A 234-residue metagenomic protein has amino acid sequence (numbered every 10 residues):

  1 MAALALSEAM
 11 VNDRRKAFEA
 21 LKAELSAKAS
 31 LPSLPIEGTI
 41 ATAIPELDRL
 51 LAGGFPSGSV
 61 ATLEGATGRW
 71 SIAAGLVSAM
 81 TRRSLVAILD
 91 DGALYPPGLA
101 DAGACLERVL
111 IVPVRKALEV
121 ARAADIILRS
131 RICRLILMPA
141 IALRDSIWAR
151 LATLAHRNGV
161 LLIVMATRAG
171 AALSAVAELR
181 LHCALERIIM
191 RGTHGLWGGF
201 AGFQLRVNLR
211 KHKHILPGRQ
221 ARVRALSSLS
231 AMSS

Functional and structural regions predicted by a protein language model:
M1-I88, D101, R210-I215, S227-S234: Detector for small/aliphatic-rich hydrophobic stretches
K16, T42, G68-G75, L94 (+4 more regions): Charged, alpha-helix-enriched surfaces in structured cytosolic catalytic cores of large nucleotide-utilizing machines
L47, L63, V109, I136 (+1 more regions): Conserved RecA-like P-loop NTPase ATPase core
G53-F55, A79-M80, G103-A104, I126-S130 (+1 more regions): Conserved catalytic network of the ASCE P-loop NTPase/AAA+ motor domain
R83, C105-E107, I132-C133, N158-L161 (+2 more regions): Short glycine-/polar-rich loops that comprise or flank the Walker A/P-loop and associated switch/sensor motifs
R83-S146: Conserved inter-motif catalytic segment of the P-loop NTP-binding fold
I132-A172: A contiguous pocket-lining binding segment that forms or flanks enzyme active sites
V164-S234: Phosphate-binding/switch region of NTP-binding enzymes
